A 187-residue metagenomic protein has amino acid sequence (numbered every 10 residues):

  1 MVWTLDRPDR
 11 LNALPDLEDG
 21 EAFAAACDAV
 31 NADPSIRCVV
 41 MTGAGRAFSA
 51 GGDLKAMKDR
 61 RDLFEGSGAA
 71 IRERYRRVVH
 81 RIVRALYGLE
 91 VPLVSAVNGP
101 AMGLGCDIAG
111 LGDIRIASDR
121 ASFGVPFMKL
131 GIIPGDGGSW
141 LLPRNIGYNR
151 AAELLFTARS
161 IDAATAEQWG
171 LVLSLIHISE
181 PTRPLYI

Functional and structural regions predicted by a protein language model:
M1-A44: Conserved CoA-thioester-binding segment of acyl-CoA-metabolizing enzymes
R10, L14-L17, G43-I82, A101: Glycine- (often His-adjacent) and acidic-residue-rich active-site loop that binds/positions the CoA thioester
P15, G52, K58-R61, F127 (+3 more regions): Short, flexible helix/strand-to-coil boundary loops that buttress conserved ligand/catalytic motifs in alpha/beta
M41, D53, I108-G110, A166: Hydrophobic/aromatic residues within transmembrane alpha-helices of multi-pass small-molecule transporters
I82-G88, A96, M102-F156, W169: CoA-thioester-processing core
R159-A164: Short, glycine/polar-rich helix-capping loops at beta-to-alpha or helix-loop-helix junctions that flank or form
I176-I187: Single conserved hydrophobic/aromatic residue that forms the stacking wall/gate of nucleotide- or nucleobase-binding
